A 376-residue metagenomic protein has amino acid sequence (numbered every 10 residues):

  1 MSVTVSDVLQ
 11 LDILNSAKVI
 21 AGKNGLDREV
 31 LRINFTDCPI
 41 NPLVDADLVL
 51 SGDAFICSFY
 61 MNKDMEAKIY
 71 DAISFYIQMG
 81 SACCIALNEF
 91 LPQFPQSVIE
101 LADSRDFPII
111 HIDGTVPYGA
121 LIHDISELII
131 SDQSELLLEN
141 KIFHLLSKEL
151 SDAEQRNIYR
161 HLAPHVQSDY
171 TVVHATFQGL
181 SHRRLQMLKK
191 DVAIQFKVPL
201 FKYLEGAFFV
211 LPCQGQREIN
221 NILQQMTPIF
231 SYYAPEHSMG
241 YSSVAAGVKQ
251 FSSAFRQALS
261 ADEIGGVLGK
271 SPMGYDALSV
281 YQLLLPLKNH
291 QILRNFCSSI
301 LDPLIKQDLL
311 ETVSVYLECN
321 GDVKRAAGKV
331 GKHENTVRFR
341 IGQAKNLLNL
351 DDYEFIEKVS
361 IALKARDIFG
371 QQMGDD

Functional and structural regions predicted by a protein language model:
M1-I77: Gly/Thr-rich phosphate-binding loop signature of adenosyl cofactor/nucleotide-binding cores
L48, I77-Q78, D103, S231 (+2 more regions): Residue-level signal for alpha-helix termini/capping positions
F55-I56, S81-E89, F107-G114: Short hydrophobic alpha-helical runs that function as membrane-insertion/retention elements
M61-V98, D103-S104: A broadly used, surface-exposed interaction patch
A86-P92, D113-P117, S243-A245, L278-S279: Short beta-alpha junction loops
Q93, S97, V116, A120 (+3 more regions): Charged, alpha-helix-enriched surfaces in structured cytosolic catalytic cores of large nucleotide-utilizing machines
L101-L146: Long, charge-dense
L150-D376: Cytosolic nucleotide-utilizing catalytic cores of signal-transduction proteins
